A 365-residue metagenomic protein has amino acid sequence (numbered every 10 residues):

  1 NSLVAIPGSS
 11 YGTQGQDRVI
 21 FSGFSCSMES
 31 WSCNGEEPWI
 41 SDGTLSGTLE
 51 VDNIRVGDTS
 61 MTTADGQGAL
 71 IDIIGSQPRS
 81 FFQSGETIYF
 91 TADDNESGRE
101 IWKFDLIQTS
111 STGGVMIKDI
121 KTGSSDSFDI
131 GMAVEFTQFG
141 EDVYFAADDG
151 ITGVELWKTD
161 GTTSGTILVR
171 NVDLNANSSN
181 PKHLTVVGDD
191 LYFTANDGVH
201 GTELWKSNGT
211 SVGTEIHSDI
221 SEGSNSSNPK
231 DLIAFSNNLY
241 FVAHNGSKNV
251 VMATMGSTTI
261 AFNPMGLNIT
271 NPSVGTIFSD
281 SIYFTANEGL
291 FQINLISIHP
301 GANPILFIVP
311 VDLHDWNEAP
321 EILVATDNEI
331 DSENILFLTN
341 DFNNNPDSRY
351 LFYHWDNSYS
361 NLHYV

Functional and structural regions predicted by a protein language model:
N1-V365: Feature 14080 marks short, conserved micro-sites in well-ordered regions that are central to protein function
